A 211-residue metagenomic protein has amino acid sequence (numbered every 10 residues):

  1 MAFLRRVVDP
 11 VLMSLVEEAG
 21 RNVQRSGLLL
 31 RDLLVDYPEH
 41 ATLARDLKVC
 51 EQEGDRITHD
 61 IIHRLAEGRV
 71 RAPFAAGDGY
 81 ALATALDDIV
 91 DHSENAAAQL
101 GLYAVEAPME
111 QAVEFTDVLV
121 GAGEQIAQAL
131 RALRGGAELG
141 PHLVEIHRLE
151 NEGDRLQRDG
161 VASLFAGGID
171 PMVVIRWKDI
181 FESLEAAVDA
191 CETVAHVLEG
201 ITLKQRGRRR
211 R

Functional and structural regions predicted by a protein language model:
M1-R211: Cytosolic, long alpha-helical scaffolding segments
